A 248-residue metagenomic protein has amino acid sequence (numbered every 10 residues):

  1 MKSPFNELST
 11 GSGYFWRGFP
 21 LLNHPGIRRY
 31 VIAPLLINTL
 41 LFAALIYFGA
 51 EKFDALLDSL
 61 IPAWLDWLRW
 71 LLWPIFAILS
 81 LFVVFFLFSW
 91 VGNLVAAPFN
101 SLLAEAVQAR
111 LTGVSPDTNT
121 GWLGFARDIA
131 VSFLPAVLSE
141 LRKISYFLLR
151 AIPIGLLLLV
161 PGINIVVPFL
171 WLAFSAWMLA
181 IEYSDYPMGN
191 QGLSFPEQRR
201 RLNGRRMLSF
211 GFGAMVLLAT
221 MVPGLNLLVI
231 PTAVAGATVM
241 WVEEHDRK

Functional and structural regions predicted by a protein language model:
M1-F147, A151, G204-S209, G213-V216 (+1 more regions): Helix-coil boundary and N-terminal low-complexity module in membrane systems
S9-L22, V166-F212, L227: Nonpolar helix-loop interface/hinge motif
L41, Y47, S59, P196 (+1 more regions): Juxtamembrane helix-loop transition sites at the ends of transmembrane segments in multi-pass membrane proteins
A55-L60, Q191-P196, G236-V239: Short alpha-helical linear motifs
W73-A109, L158-N190, G224-R247: Selective recognition of hydrophobic, aromatic-rich stretches within alpha-helical transmembrane segments of polytopic
R201, R205, M221, E243-R247: Hydrophobic alpha-helical segments
